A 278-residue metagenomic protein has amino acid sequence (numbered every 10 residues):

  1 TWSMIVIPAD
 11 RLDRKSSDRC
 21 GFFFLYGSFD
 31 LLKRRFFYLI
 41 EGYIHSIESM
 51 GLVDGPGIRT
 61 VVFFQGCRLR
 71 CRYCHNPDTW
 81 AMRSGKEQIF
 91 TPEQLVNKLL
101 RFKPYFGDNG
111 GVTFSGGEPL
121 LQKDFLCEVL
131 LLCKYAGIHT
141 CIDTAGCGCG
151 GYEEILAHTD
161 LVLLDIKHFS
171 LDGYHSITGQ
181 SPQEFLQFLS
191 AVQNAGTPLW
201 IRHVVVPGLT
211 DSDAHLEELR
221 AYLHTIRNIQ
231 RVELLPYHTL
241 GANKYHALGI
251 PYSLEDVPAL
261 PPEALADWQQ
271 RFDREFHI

Functional and structural regions predicted by a protein language model:
T1-S3: Low-acidity, Ser/Thr- and Arg-rich intrinsically disordered low-complexity segments
V6-D13: Short amphipathic, helix-prone segments within low-complexity/disordered or flexible regions
L12, L25, L31-L32, L39: Leucine-biased recognition of intrinsically disordered, low-complexity hydrophobic segments
R35-V53, P207-I278: Auxiliary Fe-S-binding modules of radical SAM enzymes
S46, L52-F90: Canonical Radical SAM [4Fe-4S] cluster-binding loop centered on the CxxxCxxC motif and its immediate flanking residues
D78-G85, H175-S181, G249-V257: Short glycine-enriched, charge-decorated loop/helix-capping segments at active-site entrances that position
V96, L100-P104, D108-G111, G116 (+2 more regions): Conserved AdoMet/S-adenosylmethionine-binding subsite of the radical SAM
